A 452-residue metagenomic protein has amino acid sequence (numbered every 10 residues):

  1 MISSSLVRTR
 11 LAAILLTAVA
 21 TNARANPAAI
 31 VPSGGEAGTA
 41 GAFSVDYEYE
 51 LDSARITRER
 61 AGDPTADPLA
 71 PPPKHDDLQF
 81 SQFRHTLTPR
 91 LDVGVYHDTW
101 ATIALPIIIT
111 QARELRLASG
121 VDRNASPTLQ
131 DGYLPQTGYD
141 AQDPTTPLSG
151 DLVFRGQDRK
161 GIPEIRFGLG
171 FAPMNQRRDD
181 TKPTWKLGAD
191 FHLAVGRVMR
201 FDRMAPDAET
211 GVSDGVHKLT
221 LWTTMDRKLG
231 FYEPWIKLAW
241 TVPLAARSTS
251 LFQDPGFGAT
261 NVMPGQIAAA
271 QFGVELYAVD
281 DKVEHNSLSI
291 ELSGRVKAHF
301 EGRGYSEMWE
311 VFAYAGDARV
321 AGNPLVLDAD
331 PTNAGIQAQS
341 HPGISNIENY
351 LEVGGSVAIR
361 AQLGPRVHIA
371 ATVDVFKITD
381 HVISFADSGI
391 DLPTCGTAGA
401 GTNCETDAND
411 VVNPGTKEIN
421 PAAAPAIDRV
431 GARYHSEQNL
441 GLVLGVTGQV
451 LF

Functional and structural regions predicted by a protein language model:
T21-P68, R177-T184, H435: Outer-membrane beta-barrel biogenesis signature
N26-G41, D98, E114, M174-L187 (+7 more regions): Short loop/turn motifs that connect adjacent beta-strands in outer-membrane beta-barrel proteins
Y47, L87-V95, I103, F167-P173 (+8 more regions): Residues on the lipid-exposed face of transmembrane beta-strands in outer-membrane beta-barrel proteins
Y49-T86, R116, D202, A208-E209: Surface-exposed strand-loop-strand hairpins of Gram-negative outer-membrane beta-barrel proteins
L51-E59, I109-L115, N175-R177, L193-F201 (+6 more regions): Gram-negative outer-membrane beta-barrel proteins
T65-D67, A125, D143, R247-F452: Outer membrane beta-barrel transmembrane domains
S81-L87, R159-I165, P183, G215-L219 (+3 more regions): Residues that define the transmembrane beta-barrel architecture of outer-membrane proteins
T110-M263, T397-A408, E418-A432, S436: Outer-membrane pore/translocation modules
